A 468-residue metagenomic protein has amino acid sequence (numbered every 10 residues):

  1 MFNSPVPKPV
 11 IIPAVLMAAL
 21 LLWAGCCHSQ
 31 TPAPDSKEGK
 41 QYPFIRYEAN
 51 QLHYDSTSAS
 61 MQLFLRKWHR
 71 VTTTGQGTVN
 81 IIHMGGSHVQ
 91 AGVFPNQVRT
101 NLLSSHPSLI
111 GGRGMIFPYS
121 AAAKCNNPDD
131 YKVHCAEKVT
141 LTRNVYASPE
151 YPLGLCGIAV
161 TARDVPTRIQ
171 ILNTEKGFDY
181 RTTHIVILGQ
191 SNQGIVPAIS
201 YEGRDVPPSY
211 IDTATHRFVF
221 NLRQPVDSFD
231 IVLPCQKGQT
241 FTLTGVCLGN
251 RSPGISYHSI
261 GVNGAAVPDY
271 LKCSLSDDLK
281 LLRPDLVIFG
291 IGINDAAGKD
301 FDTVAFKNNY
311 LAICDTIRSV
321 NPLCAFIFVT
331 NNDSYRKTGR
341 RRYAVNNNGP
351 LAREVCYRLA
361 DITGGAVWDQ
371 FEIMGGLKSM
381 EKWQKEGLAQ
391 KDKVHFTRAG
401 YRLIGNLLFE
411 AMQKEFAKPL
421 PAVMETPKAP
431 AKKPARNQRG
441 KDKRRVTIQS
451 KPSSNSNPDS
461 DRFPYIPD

Functional and structural regions predicted by a protein language model:
M1-G39, S456-D468: Bacterial Sec-dependent N-terminal signal peptides
T31, G75-G77, H88: Terminal targeting/pro-maturation regions of precursor/exported proteins
E38-H83: Membrane/wall-proximal cationic-aromatic binding patches
S58, G77-H83, Q90, F94 (+4 more regions): Conserved, compact domain cores that house catalytic/ligand-binding motifs in diverse enzymes and effector modules
K67-R70, N101, N173-T174, D277-D278 (+2 more regions): A generic secondary-structure signal
H83-G85, I110, F117, V329: Active-site neighborhood of phospho(di)ester-bond hydrolases with catalytic His/Asp-centered motifs
Q90-S200, D205, S209-N308, H395 (+1 more regions): Conserved SGNH/GDSL esterase-like catalytic core that processes O-acyl groups on lipids and polysaccharides
N263, K272, D333-Q449, D461-P467: Catalytic His-Asp segment of secreted/periplasmic serine-dependent ester chemistry enzymes
